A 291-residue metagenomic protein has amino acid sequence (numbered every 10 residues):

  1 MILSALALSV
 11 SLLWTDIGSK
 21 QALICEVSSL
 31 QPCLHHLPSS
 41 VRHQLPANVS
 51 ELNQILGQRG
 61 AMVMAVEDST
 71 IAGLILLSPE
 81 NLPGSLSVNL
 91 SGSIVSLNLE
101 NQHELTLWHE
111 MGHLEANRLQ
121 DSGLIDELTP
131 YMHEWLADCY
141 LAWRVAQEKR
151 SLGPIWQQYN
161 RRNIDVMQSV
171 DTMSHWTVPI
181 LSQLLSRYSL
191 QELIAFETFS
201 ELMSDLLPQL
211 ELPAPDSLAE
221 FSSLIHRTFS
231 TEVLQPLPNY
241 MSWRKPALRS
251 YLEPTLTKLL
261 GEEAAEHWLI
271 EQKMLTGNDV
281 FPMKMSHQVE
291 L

Functional and structural regions predicted by a protein language model:
M1-S11: Classical Sec-dependent N-terminal signal peptides that target proteins to the secretory pathway
V10-M64, Y240-S242, P246, S250 (+1 more regions): N-terminal mature-domain "stem" immediately C-terminal to a signal peptide or N-terminal signal-anchor/transmembrane
I55-E100, N117: Active-site scaffold of zinc-dependent metalloenzymes
G92-Q102, S122-Y131: Second-shell loop/turn segments in exported
L105-D121, E134, D138: Active-site recognition of the HExxH zinc-binding catalytic motif
E127-Y159: Post-HExxH zinc-binding segment in Zn-dependent metallohydrolases
A146-G277, F281-M283: Long, well-structured alpha-helical subdomains associated with metal-dependent extracellular/ecto-lumenal hydrolases
S286-L291: Extended, charge-rich intrinsically disordered regulatory tails
